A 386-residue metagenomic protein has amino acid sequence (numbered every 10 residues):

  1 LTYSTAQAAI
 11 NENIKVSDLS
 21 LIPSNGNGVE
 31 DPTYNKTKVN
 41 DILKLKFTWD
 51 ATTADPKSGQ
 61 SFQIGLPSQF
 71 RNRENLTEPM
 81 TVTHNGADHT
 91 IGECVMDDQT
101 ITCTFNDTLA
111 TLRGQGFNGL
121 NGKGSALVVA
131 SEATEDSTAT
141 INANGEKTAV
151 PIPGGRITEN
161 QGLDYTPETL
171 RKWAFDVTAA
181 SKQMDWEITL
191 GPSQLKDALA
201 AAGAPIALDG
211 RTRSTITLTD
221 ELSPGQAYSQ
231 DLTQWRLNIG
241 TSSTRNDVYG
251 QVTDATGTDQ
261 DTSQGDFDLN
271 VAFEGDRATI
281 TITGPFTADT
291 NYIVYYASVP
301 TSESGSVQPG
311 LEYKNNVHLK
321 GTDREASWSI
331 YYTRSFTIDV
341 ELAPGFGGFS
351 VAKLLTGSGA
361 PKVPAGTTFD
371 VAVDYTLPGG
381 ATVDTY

Functional and structural regions predicted by a protein language model:
L1-Y386: Solvent-exposed loop/turn and edge beta-strand elements of beta-rich ligand-binding domains
